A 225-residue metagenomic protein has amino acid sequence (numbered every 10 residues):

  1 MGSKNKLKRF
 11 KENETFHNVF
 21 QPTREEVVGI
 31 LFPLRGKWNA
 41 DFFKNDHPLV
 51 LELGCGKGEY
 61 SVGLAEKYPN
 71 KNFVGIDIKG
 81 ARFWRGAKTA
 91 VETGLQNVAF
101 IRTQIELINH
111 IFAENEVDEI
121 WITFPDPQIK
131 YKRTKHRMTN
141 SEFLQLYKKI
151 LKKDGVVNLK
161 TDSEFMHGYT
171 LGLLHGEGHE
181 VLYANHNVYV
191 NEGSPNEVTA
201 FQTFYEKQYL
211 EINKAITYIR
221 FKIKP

Functional and structural regions predicted by a protein language model:
M1-L49, E59-E66: S-adenosyl-L-methionine
G54-G56: Class I SAM-dependent methyltransferase "Motif I" SAM/SAH-binding loop
K79: Conserved SAM/SAH-binding beta-strand->alpha-helix loop
A87-E114: S-adenosyl-L-methionine
H110-E119, F124: A short acidic, Gly/Pro-enriched loop at the edge of an enzyme's catalytic core that lines a small-molecule cofactor
T139-K153: A short glycine-rich, Lys/Arg-flanked "PGG" loop and its adjoining helix->strand segment in the class I
D154-T161: Conserved beta-strand signature within the Rossmann-like core of class I S-adenosyl-L-methionine
G172, E177-P225: Class I S-adenosyl-L-methionine
